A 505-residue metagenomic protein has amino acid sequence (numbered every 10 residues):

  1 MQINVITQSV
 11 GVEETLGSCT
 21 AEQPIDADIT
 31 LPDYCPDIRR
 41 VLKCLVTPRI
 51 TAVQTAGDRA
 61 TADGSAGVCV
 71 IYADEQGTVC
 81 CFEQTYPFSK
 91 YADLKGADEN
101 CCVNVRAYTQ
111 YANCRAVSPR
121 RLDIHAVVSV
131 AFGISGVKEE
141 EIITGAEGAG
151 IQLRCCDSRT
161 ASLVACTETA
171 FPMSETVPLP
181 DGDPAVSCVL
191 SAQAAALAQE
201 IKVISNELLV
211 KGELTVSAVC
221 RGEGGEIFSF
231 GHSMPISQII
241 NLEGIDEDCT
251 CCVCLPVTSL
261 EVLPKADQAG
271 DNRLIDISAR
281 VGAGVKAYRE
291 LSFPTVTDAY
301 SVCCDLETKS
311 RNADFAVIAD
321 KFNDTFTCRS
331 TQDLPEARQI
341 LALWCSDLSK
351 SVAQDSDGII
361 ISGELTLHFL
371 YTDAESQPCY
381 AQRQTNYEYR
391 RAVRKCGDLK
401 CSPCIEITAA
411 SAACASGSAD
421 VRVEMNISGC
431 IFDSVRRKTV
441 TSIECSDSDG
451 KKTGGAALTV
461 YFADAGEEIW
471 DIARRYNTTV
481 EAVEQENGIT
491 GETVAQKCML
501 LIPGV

Functional and structural regions predicted by a protein language model:
M1-K452: Interfacial loop/beta elements and low-complexity acidic/Ser/Thr-rich segments of macromolecular assembly/processing
I360, V460-F462, L501: Structured core elements
L367, E468, I472, I489: Conserved structured catalytic cores and adjacent interaction surfaces of nucleotide-binding/hydrolyzing enzymes
K438-D449, R475-T478, Q485, E492: Hydrophilic extracytoplasmic domains
C445-I469: Strongly charged, low-complexity linkers/loops
A463, I469-R475, V480-E484: Short alpha-helical segments in extracytoplasmic peptidoglycan/chitin-binding modules and envelope-associated proteins
T478-V505: Extracellular LysM carbohydrate-binding repeats and other cell-envelope/extracellular binding modules
